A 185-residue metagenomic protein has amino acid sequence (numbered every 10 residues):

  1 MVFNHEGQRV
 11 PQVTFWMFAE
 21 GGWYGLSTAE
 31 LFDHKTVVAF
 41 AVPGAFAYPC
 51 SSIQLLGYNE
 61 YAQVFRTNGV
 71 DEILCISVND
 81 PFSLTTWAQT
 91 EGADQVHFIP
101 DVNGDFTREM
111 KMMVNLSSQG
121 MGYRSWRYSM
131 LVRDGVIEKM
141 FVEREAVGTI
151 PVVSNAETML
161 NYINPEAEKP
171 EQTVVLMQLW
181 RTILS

Functional and structural regions predicted by a protein language model:
M1-S185: Chalcogenol-based redox active-site neighborhoods
